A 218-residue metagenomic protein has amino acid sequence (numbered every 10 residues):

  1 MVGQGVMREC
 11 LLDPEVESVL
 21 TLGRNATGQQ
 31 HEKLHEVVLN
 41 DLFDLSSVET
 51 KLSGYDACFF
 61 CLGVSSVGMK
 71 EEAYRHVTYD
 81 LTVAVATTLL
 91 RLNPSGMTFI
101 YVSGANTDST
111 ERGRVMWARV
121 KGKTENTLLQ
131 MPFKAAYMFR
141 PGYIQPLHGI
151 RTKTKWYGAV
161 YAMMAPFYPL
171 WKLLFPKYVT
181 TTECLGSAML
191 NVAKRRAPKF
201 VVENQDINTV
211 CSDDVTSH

Functional and structural regions predicted by a protein language model:
G3-Q4: N-terminal Rossmann-fold NAD(P) dinucleotide-binding loop
M7, L11-L12: Gly/Ala-rich phosphate-binding loop of Rossmann-like dinucleotide-binding domains, activating on the conserved
D13, T88-G96: A short helix-coil junction within the Rossmann-fold of NAD(P)-dependent oxidoreductases
E15, E32, S109-S212: Oxidoreductase cofactor-interface core, primarily capturing Rossmann-like NAD(P)-dependent enzymes
E17, D56, M97, K134: Conserved acidic residues
T21-G28: Short, polar loop motifs at secondary-structure junctions
L22, C61-L62, F99-A105, F139-P141: SDR active-site strand-loop-helix element
G28, H35-A84, T88-R91, N106-D108: NAD(P)H-binding glycine-rich loop region in Rossmannoid oxidoreductase-like domains and their noncatalytic homologs
